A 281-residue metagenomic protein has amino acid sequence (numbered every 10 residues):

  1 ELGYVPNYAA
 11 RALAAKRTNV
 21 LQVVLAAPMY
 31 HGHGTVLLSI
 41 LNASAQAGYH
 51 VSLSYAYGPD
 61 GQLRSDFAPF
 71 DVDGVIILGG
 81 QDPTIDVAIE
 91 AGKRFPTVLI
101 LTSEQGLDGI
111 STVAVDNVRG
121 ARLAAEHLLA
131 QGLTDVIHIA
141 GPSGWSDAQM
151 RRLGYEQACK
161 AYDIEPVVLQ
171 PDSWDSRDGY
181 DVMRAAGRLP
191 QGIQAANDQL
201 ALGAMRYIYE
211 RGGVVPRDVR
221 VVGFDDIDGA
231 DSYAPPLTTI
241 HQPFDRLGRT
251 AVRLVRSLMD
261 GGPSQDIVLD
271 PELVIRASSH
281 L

Functional and structural regions predicted by a protein language model:
E1-T18, H280: N-terminal helix-turn-helix DNA-binding module of bacterial transcription factors
L13-P28, H127, D135-P142: Short beta-strand segments enriched in small/hydrophobic residues
V20-E126, G187-R188: Alpha-helical recognition/docking segments in bacterial nutrient-uptake and carbohydrate-utilization systems
V24, D71-G79, I137-I139, L169-Q170 (+2 more regions): Periplasmic-binding protein-like
S44-Y55, E156-R177: Short beta-strand elements in bilobed, periplasmic/extracellular small-molecule ligand-binding domains
S111-H138, S176-R184, A201, Q242-D260: Hydrophobic alpha-helical segments within soluble ligand-binding/sensing domains
R122-Y162, D266-H280: An alpha-beta-alpha
P166, R184-L281: Flexible loop/turn connectors
